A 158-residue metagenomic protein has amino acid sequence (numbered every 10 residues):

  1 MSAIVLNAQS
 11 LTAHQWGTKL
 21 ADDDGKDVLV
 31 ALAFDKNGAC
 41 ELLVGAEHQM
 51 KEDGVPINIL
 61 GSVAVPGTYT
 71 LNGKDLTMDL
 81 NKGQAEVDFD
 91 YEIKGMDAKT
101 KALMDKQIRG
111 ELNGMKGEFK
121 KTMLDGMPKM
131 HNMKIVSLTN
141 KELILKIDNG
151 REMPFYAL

Functional and structural regions predicted by a protein language model:
M1-A3: Bacterial N-terminal signal peptides
L6-L158: Lipid interaction determinants
